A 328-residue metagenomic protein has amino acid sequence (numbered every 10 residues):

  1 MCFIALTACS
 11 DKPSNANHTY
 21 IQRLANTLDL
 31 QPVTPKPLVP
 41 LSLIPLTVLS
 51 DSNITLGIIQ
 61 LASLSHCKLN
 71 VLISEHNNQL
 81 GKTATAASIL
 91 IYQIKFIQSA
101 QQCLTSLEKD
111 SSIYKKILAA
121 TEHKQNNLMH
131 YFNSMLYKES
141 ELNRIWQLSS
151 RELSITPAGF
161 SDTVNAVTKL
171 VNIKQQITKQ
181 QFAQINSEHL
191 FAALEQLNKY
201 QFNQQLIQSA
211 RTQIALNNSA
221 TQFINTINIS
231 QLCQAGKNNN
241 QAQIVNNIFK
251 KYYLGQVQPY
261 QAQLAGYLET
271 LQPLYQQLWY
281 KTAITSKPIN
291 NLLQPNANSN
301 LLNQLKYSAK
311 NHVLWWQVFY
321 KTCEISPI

Functional and structural regions predicted by a protein language model:
M1-C2: Sec-dependent signal peptide recognition, specifically the positively charged N-region followed immediately by
L6-A8: C-terminal motif of bacterial Sec signal peptides marking the signal peptidase cleavage site
K12, K36, K68, K82 (+16 more regions): Context-gated lysine
K12-P37, Y200-I328: A cross-kingdom marker for long, charged
P13-T163: N-terminal Sec/ER secretory leader and immediately downstream segment of secreted/extracellular precursors
L24, I58, H76, A100 (+13 more regions): Generic structural signal of hydrophobic/aromatic residues within well-ordered alpha-helices of folded domains
L118-I224: Extended, low-hydrophobicity segments enriched in charged/polar residues
